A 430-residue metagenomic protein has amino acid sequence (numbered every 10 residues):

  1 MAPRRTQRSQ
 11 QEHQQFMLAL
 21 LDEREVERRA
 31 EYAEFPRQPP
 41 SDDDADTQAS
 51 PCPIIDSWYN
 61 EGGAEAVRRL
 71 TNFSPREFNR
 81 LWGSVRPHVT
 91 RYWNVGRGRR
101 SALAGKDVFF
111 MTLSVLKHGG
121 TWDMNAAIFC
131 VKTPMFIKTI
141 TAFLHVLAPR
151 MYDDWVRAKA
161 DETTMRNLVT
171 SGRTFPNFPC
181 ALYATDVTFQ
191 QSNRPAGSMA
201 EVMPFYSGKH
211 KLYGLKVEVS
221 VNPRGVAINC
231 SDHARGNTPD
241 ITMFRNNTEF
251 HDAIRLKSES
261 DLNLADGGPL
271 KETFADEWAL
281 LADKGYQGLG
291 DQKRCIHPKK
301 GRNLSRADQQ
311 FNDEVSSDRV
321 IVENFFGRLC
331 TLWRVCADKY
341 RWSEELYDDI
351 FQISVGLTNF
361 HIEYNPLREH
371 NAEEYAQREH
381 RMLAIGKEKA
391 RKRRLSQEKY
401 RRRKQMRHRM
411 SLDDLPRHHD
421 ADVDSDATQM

Functional and structural regions predicted by a protein language model:
M1-L103, L367, N371-E374, L383-M430: Charged, often Cys/His-bearing segments associated with DNA-binding zinc-finger transcription factors
M1-T6, Q10, V108, T121-M430: Short, well-ordered secondary-structure "scaffold" segments embedded in the functional core of diverse domains
R69, R99, L113, D232 (+1 more regions): Conserved short-loop catalytic and cofactor-binding motifs
L70, R100-S101, S114, F129-T133: Short secondary-structure transition/capping motifs
V85, V115, K300: Short, small-residue-rich loop/turn micro-motifs
A104-H118: Short, amphipathic alpha-helical "recognition" segments used to contact nucleic acids or chromatin
